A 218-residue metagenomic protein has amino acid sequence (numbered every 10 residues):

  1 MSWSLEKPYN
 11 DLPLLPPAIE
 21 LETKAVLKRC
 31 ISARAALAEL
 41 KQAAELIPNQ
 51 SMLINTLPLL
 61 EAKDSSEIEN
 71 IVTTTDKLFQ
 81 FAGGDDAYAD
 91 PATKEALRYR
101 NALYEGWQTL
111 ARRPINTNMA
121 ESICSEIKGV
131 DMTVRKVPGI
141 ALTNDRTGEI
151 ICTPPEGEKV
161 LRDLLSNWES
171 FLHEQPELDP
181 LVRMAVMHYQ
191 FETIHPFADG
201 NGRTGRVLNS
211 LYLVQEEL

Functional and structural regions predicted by a protein language model:
M1-L218: FIC/Doc superfamily catalytic core
